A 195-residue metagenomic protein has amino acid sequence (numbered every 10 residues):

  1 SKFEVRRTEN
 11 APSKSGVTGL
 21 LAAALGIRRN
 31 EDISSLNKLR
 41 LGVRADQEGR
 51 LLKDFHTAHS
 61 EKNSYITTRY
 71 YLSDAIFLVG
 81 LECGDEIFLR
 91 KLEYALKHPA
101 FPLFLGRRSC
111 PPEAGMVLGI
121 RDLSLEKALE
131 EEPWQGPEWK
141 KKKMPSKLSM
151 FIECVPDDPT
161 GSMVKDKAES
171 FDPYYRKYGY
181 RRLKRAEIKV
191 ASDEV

Functional and structural regions predicted by a protein language model:
S1-S60: Glycine/small-residue-rich interface belts in oligomeric ring/scaffold proteins and their assembly partners
D46-V195: Internal, well-folded beta-alpha domain core
